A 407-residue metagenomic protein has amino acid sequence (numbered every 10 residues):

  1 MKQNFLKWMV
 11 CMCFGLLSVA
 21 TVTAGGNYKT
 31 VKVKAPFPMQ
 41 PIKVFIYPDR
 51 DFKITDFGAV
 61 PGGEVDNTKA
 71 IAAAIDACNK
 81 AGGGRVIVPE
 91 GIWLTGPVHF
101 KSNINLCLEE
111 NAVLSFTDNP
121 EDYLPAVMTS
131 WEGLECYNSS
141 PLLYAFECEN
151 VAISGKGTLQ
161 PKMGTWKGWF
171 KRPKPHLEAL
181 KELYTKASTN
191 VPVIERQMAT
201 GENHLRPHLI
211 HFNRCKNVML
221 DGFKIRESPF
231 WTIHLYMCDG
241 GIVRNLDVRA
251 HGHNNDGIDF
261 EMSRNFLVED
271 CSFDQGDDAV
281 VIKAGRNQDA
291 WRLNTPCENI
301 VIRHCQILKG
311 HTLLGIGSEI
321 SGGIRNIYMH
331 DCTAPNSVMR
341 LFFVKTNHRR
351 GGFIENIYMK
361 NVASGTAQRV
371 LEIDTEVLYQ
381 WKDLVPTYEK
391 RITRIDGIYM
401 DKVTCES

Functional and structural regions predicted by a protein language model:
M1-V10: Bacterial N-terminal signal peptides that target proteins for export
V10-S18: Hydrophobic helical h-region of N-terminal Sec-dependent signal peptides in bacterial secretory/periplasmic proteins
L17-S407: Extracellular/periplasmic carbohydrate-active domains that bind, remodel, or depolymerize complex polysaccharides
